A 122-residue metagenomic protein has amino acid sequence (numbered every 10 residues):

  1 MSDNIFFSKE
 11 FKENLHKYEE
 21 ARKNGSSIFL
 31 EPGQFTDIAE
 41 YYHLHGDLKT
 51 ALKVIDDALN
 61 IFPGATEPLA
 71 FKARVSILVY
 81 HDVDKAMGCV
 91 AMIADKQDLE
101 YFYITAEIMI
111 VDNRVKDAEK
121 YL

Functional and structural regions predicted by a protein language model:
D37-I38, K72-R74, T105: Structural register within alpha-helical repeat arrays
Y41-Y42, S76-I77, M109: Residue at a conserved register position within TPR or TPR-like alpha-solenoid repeats
H45, V79-Y80, D112: Structural motif corresponding to the intra-repeat A-B loop/turn of tetratricopeptide repeats
L48, D82-V83, V115: TPR-repeat structural position
A58, C89-I93: Canonical positions in the second alpha-helix
P63, D95-D98: Short coil turns that delineate tetratricopeptide repeat
